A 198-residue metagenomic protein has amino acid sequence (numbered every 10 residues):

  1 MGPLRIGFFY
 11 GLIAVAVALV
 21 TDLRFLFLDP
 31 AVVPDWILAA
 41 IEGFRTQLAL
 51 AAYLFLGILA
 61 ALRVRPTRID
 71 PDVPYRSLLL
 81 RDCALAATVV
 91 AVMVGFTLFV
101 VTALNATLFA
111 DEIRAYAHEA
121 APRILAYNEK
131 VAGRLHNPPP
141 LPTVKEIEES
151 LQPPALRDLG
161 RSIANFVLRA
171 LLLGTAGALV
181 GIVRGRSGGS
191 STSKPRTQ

Functional and structural regions predicted by a protein language model:
M1-D70: Transmembrane alpha-helical insertion/packing segments
R5-Y10, D82-V94: Alpha-helical transmembrane segments of multi-pass membrane proteins
A14-T21, V90-T102, L173-G181: Alpha-helical transmembrane segments of multipass membrane proteins
T67-A84: Amphipathic, cytosolic membrane-interfacial segments at TM-TM junctions
T97-G133: Functional transmembrane-helix hotspots
Y127-P154: Low-complexity, acidic polar-rich segments
V144-L173: Individual transmembrane alpha-helix segments
L173-R196: Cytosolic juxtamembrane helix at the C-terminal end of the final transmembrane segment
